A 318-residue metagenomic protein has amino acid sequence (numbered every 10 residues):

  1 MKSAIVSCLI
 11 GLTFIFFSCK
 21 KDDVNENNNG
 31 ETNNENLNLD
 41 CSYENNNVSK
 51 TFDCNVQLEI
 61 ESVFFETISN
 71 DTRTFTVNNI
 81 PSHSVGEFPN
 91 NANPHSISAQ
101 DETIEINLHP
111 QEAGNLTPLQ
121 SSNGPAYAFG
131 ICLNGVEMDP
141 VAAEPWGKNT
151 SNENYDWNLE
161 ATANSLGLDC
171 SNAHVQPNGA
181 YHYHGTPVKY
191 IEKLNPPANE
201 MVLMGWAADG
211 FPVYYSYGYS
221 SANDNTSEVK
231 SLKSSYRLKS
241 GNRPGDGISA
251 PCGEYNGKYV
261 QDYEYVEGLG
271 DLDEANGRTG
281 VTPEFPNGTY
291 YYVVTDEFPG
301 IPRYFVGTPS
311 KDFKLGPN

Functional and structural regions predicted by a protein language model:
K2-I10: Sec-dependent signal peptide recognition, specifically the positively charged N-region followed immediately by
I15-S18: C-terminal motif of bacterial Sec signal peptides marking the signal peptidase cleavage site
D22-S165: Solvent-exposed N-terminal domain segments of exported/luminal and surface proteins
D101-T103, A126-A128, L168, N178-H182 (+5 more regions): Extracellular structured ligand-interaction cores
I106, C132-V136, P177-Y190, F285-P299: Extracellular/lumenal glycan-associated surfaces
L133-S171, D246-R278: Short, flexible domain-boundary/linker segments around small modular repeats
D156, A161-N195: Aromatic- and glycine-enriched beta-alpha-beta binding-site module
D209-F211, S216-P317: Extended, compositionally biased non-globular segments
